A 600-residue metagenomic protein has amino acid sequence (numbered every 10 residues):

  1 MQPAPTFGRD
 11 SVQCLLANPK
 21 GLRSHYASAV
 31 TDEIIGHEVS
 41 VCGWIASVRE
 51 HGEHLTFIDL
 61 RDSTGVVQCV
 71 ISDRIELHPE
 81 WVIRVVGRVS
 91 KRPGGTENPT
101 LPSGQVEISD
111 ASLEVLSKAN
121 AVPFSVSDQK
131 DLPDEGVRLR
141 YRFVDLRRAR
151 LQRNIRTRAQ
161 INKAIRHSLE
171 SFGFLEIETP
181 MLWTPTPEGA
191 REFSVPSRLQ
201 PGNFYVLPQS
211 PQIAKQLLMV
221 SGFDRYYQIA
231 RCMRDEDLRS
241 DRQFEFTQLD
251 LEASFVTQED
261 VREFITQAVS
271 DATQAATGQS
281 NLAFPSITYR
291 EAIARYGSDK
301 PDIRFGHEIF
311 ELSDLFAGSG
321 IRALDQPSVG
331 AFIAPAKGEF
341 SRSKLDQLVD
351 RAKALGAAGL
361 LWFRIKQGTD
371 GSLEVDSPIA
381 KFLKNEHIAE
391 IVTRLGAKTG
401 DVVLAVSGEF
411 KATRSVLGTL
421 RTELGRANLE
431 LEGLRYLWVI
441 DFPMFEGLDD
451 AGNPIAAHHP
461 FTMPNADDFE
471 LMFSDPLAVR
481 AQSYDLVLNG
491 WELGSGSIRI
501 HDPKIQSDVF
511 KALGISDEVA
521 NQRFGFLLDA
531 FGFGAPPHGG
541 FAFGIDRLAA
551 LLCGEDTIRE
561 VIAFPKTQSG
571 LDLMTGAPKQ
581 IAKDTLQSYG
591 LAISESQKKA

Functional and structural regions predicted by a protein language model:
M1-A600: Class II aminoacyl-tRNA synthetase catalytic cores and aaRS-like
